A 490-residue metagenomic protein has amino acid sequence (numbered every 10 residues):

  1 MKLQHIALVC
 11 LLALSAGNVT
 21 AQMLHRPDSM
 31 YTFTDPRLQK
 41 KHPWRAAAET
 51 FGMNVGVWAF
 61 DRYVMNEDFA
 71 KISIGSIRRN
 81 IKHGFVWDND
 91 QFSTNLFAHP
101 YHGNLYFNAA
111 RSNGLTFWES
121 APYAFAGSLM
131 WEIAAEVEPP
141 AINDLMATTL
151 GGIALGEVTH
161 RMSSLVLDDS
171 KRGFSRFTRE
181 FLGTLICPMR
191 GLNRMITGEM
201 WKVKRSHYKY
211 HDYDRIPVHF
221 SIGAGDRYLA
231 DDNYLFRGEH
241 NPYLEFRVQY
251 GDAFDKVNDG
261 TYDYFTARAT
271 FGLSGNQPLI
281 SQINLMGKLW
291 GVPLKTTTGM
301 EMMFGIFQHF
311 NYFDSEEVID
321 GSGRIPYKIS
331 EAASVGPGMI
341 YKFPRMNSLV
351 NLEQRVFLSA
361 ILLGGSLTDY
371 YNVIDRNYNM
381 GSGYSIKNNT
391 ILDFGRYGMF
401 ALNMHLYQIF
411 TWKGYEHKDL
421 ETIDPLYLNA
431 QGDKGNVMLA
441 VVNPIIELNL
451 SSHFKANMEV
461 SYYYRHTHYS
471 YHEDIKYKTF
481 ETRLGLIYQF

Functional and structural regions predicted by a protein language model:
M1-M23: Bacterial Sec-dependent N-terminal signal peptides
N18-F97, G103, F107, R111-N113 (+8 more regions): N-terminal targeting leaders of membrane proteins
F117-V137, T149-I153: Small-polar-interrupted transmembrane alpha-helices in polytopic inner-membrane proteins
I196, K478-F490: Outer-membrane beta-barrel "beta-signal"
A224-Y228, D252, A269-G275, Q308-D314 (+4 more regions): Transmembrane beta-strands of outer-membrane beta-barrel pores
D232-Y234, D320-K328, Y371-N377, L426-D433 (+2 more regions): Extracellular loop and loop/strand-boundary signature of outer-membrane beta-barrel proteins
N241, A332-S334, G381-G383, V437-L439 (+1 more regions): Membrane-spanning beta-strands of outer-membrane beta-barrel proteins
L244-V248, P337-M339, I386-N388, V442-P444 (+1 more regions): Membrane-embedded beta-strands of outer-membrane beta-barrel proteins, especially the hydrophobic/small aromatic
